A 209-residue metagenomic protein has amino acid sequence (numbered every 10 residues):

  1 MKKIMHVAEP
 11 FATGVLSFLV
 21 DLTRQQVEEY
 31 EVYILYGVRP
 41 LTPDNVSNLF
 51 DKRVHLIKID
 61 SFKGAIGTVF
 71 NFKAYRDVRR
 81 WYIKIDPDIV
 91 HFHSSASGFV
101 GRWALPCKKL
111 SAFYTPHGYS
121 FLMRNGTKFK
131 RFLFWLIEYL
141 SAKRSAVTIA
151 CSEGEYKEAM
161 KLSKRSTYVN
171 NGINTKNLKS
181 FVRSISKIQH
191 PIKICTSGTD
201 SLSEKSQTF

Functional and structural regions predicted by a protein language model:
M1-K2, L49-R53, K179-K193: Nucleotide-sugar donor-binding and catalytic loop/hinge architecture of NDP-sugar-dependent glycosyltransferases
K2-M5, P106-M123, E138, I149 (+1 more regions): Active-site proximal beta-strand in glycosyltransferases
H6-F70, E155-M160, Y168: N-terminal strand-loop element at the rim of the active site of nucleotide-sugar-dependent glycosyltransferases
F11-T13, F62-I66, L110-K130, R144-V147 (+1 more regions): A short, histidine- and acid-enriched strand-loop-helix "catalytic/donor-clamping" loop that lines the nucleotide-sugar
L16-D21, T196-F209: A conserved mid-protein helix/loop that constitutes part of the nucleotide-sugar donor-binding site
H55-I57, Y139-V182, K193-S197, L202: Donor nucleotide-sugar binding/catalytic pocket of nucleotide-sugar-dependent glycosyltransferases
R76-R80, R131-V147: Membrane-proximal helix-turn-helix segments that form the acceptor-binding/catalytic region of lipid-linked
F92-G98, P116: Short His-centered aromatic/hydrophobic patch
